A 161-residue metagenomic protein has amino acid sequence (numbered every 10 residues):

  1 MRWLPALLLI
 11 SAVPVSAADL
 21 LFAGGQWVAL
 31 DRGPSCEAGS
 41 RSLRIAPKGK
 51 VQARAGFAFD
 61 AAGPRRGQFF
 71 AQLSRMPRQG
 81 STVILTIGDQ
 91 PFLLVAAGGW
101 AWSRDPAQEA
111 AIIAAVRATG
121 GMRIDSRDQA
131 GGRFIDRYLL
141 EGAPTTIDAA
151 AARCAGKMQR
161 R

Functional and structural regions predicted by a protein language model:
W3-A12: Sec-dependent N-terminal signal peptides
S16-R161: A generic "folded-domain core" signal
